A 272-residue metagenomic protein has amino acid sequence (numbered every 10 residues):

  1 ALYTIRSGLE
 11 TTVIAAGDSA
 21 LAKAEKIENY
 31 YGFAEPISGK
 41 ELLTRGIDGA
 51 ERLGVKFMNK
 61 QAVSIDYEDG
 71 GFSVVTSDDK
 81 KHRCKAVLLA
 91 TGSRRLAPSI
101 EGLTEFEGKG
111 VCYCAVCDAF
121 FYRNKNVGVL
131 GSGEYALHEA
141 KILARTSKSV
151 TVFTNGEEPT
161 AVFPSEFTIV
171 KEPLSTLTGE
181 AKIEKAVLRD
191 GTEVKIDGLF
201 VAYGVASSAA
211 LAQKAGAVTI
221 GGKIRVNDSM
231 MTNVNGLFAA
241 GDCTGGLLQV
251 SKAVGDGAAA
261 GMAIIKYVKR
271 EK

Functional and structural regions predicted by a protein language model:
A1-E41, G49, K125-P159: Beta1-alpha1 glycine-rich phosphate/pyrophosphate-binding loop at the start of Rossmann-like nucleotide-binding domains
A1-I5, L137-K141, A240-K272: A conserved FAD-binding loop/helix module that cradles the flavin
T12, K56-K125, F200, I224-T232: FAD-binding core/adjacent interface of flavoenzyme oxidoreductases
L21-A22, A97-P98, H138, I196 (+2 more regions): Glycine/Thr-rich phosphate-binding loops of Rossmann-like dinucleotide-binding domains
A22-A24, S99-T104, F120-Y122, P159-E166: Short loop/helix-cap segments at secondary-structure boundaries that form the rim of catalytic
T44-E68, S73-T76, H82, R145-R225 (+1 more regions): A Rossmann-like FAD-binding core segment of flavoenzymes
S99, E105-F121, Y203-L248, A259-M262 (+1 more regions): FAD-site-proximal beta/loop scaffold in flavoenzymes
